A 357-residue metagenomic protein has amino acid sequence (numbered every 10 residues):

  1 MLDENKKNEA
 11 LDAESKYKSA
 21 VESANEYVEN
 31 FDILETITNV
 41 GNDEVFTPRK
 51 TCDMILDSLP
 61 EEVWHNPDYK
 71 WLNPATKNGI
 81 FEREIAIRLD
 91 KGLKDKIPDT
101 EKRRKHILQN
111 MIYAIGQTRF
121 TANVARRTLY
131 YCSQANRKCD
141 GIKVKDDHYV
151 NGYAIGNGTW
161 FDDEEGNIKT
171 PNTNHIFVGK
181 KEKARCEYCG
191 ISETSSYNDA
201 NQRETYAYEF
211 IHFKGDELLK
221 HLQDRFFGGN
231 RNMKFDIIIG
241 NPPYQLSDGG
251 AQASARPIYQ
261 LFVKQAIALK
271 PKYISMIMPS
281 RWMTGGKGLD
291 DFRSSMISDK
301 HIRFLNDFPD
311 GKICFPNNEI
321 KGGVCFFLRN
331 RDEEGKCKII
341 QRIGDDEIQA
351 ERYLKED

Functional and structural regions predicted by a protein language model:
M1-F304, D310, C314, G323 (+1 more regions): SAM-dependent methyltransferase catalytic region
N317-D357: Flexible, glycine-/basic-rich loop-and-beta segments that form/coincide with the SAM-dependent methyltransferase
